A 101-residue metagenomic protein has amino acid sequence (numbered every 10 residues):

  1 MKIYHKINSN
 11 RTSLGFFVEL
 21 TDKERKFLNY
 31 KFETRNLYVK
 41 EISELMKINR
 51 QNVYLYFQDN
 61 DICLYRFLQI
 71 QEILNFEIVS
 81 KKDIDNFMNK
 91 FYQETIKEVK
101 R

Functional and structural regions predicted by a protein language model:
M1-S9, K81-R101: Short, charged recognition helix plus adjacent turn of helix-turn-helix-like nucleic-acid-binding domains
K2-E41: A short, Lys/Arg-rich alpha-helix, primarily the initiator
I42, V53, K81-D83: Residue-level detector of family-conserved "landmark" positions at structurally sensitive sites
E44-I62: Recognition helix of helix-turn-helix/homeodomain-like DNA-binding domains that insert into the DNA major groove
D59-E72: Short, basic-rich loop-to-helix N-cap that marks the start of a DNA-contacting helix
